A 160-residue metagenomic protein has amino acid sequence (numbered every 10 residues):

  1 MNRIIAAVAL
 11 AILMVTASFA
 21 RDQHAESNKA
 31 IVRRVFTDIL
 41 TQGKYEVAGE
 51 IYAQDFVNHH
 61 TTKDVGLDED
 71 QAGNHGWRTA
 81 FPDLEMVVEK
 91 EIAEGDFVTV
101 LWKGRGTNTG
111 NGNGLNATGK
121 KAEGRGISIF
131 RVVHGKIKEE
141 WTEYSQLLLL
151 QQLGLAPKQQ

Functional and structural regions predicted by a protein language model:
M1-I4: Positively charged n-region of N-terminal signal peptides that target proteins for export
A6-T16: Bacterial N-terminal signal peptides
V15-Q54, A156-Q160: Short, low-complexity N-terminal intrinsically disordered segments enriched in polar/charged residues
V32, V47-G49, F56, D70 (+4 more regions): Hydrophobic pocket/interface hotspot
Y45-V98: A solvent-exposed, acidic/Ser-Thr-rich amphipathic alpha-helical stretch
D96-N108: A short hydrophobic beta-strand element
R105-H134: Exposed beta-sheet edge and beta->alpha loop/turn motif
K138-Q160: Low-complexity, intrinsically disordered terminal/linker segments enriched in charged and Gly/Pro repeats
